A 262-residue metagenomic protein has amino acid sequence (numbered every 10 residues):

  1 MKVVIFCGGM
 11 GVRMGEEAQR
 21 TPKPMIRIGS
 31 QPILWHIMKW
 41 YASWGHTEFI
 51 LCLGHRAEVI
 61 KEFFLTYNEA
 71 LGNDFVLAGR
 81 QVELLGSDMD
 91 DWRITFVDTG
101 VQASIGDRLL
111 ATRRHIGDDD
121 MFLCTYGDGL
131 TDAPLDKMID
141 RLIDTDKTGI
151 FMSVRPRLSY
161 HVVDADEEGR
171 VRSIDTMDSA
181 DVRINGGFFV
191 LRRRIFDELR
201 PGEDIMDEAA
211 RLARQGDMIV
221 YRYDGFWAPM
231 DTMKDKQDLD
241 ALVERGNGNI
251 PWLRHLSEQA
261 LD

Functional and structural regions predicted by a protein language model:
M1-Y67, F96: N-terminal glycine-rich phosphate-binding loop and ensuing alpha1 helix
K2, T47-F49, M121, T148-G149 (+1 more regions): Residues at the starts of beta-strands that form the adenosine-phosphate
M25, V162-A165, V220: A structural signal for short hydrophobic beta-strand segments in well-ordered beta-sheet cores
I33-H36, R108-A111, E208: Well-ordered alpha-helical segments embedded in enzymatic catalytic cores
G45-H46, D118, D146, R170: Short loop/turn motifs at secondary-structure junctions
V59-A165: Conserved beta-loop-beta/alpha segment of the NTase-like Rossmann-fold superfamily that binds/positions NTPs
D120-L123, L130-T131, D136-I143, R155-L158 (+1 more regions): Catalytic-core segments of class I nucleotidyltransferases/pyrophosphorylases that form NMP-activated intermediates
